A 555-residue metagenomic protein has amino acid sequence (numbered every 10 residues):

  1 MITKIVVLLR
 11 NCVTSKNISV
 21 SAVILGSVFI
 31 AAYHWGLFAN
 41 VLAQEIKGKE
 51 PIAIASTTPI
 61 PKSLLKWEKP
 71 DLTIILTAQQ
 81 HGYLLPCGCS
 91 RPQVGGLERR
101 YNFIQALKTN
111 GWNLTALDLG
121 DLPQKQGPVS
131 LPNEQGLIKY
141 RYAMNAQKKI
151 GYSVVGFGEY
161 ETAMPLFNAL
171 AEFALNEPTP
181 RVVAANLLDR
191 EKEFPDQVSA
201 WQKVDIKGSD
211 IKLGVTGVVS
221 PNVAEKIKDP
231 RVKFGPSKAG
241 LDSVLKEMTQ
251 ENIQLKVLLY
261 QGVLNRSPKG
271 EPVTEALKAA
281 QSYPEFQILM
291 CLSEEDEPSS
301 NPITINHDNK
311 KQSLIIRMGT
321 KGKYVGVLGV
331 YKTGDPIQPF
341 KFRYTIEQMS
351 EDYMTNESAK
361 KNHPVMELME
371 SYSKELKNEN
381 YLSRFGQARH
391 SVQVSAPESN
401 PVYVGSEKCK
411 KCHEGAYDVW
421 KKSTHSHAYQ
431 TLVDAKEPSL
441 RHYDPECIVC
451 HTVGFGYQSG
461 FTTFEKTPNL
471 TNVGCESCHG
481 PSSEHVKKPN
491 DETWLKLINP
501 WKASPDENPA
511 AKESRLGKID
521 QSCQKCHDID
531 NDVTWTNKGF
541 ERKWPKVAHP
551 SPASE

Functional and structural regions predicted by a protein language model:
L9-A22: N-terminal Sec-pathway targeting helices
V20-A31: Hydrophobic membrane-insertion alpha-helices, especially the h-region of bacterial N-terminal signal peptides
G36-E351: Acidic, metal/ion-coordinating pockets
E68-P70, V325-K408: A short C-terminal boundary segment appended to hydrolase-like catalytic domains
S90-Q93, N133, R231-G235, K269 (+7 more regions): Hydrophobic alpha-helical scaffolding
E370-N472, E476, S482-K518, W535-E555: Sequence context of c-type cytochrome heme-c attachment sites
L516-N531: A contiguous, mid-protein "functional segment" used to position or interact with cofactors/ions or partner subunits
